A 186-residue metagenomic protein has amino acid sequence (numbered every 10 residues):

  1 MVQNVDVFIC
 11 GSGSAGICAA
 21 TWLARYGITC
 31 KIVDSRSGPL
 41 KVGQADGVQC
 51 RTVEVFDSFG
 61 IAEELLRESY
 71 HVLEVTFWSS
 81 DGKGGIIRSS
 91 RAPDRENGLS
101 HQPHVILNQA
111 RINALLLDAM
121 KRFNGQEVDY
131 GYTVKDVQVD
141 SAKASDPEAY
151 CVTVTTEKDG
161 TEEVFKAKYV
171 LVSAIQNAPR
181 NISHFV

Functional and structural regions predicted by a protein language model:
V2-A15: Beta1/beta-strand and adjacent pyrophosphate-binding region of the FAD-binding site in flavoprotein oxidoreductases
I9, A20, F56, N113-L116 (+3 more regions): Conserved structural-core and active-site-/substrate-pathway-adjacent residues in large, well-folded domains of enzymes
A15, G38, N177: Conserved Rossmann-like nucleotide-cofactor binding loop
C18-I28, R122-F123, Y169: A short, Lys/Arg-enriched amphipathic alpha-helix followed by its capping loop at the start of a domain
A24-A45: Glycine-rich FAD pyrophosphate-binding loop
K41-R122, D129, Q138-P147: Active-site-adjacent segment of FAD-dependent monooxygenases/related oxidoreductases
Q138-K166, V170: Conserved beta-strand-loop-beta-strand element in the redox core of flavoprotein oxidoreductases
V172-V186: Flavin (primarily FAD) binding-site architecture
